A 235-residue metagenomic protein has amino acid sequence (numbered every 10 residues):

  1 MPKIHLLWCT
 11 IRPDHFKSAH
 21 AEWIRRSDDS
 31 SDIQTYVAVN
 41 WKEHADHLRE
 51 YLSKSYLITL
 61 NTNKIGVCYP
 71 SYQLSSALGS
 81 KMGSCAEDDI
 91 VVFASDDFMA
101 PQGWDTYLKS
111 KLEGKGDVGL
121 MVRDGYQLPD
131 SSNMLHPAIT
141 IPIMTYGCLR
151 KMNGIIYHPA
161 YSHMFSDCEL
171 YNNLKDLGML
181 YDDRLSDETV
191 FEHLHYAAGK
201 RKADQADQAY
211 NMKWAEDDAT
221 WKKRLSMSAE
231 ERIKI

Functional and structural regions predicted by a protein language model:
M1-E22: N-proximal low-complexity "stem/linker" segments adjacent to membrane-targeting elements
A21-I33: Short, acidic, metal-binding catalytic loop of nucleotide-sugar glycosyltransferases
E43-A86: Active-site-proximal specificity loops/subdomain of glycosyltransferases
E87-M99: Short beta-strand-to-loop acidic/aromatic patch adjacent to the donor-nucleotide binding site
Q102-L120: Conserved donor-nucleotide/metal-binding helix-loop-beta segment in metal-dependent transferases, i.e., the alpha-helix
V118-T140: Short beta-strand-to-loop element that shapes/binds the nucleotide-sugar donor at the catalytic cleft/hinge
I139-G154: Conserved nucleotide-sugar donor-binding and metal-coordinating catalytic region shared by glycosyltransferases
M164-I235: C-terminal catalytic/acceptor-binding lobe
